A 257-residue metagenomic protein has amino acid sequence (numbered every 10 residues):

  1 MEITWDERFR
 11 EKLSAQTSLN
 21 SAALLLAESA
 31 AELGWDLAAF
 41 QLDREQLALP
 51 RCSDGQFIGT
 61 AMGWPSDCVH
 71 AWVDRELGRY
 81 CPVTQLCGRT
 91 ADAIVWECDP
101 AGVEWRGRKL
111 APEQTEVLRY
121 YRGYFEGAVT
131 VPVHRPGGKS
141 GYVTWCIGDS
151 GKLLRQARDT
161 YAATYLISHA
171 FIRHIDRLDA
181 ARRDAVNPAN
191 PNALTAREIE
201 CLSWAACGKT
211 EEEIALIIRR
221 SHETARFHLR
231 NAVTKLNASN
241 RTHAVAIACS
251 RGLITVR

Functional and structural regions predicted by a protein language model:
M1-K12, L19-N20, G141, I147-N187 (+1 more regions): Juxtadomain coupling helices with adjacent low-complexity linkers
K12, A27-V129, H134: Regulatory input/activation interfaces that engage signals or partners
V133-V143: Short hydrophobic/glycine-rich mini-motifs in sensory/regulatory modules that couple input to downstream signaling
R197-C201: The N-cap/first-turn positions of alpha helices within or immediately adjacent to helix-turn-helix DNA-binding domains
A205-K209, A248: Short helix-to-turn junction characteristic of helix-turn-helix DNA-binding domains, especially the helix
T210-H243: Recognition helix of helix-turn-helix DNA-binding domains
I218, I254-V256: Alpha-helical protein-protein interaction scaffolds
R241-G252: Short, basic, alpha-helical segments at the C-terminal edge of helix-turn-helix-like DNA-binding modules
